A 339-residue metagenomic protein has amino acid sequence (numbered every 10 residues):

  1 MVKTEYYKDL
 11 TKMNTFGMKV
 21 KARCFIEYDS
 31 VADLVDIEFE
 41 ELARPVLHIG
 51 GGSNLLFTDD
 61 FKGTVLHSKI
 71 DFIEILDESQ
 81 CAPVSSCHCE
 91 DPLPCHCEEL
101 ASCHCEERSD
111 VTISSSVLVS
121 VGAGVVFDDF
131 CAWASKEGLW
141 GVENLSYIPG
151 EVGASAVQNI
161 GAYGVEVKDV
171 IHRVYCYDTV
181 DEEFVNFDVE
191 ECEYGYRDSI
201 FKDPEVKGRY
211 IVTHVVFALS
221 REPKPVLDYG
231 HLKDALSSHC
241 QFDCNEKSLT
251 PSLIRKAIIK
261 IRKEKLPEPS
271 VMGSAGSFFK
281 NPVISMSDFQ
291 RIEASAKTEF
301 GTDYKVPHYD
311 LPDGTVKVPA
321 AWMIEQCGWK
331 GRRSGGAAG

Functional and structural regions predicted by a protein language model:
V2-D91, E106, I113-V174, D178-V180: Anion-binding (especially nucleotide phosphate/pyrophosphate-binding) glycine-rich loop and adjoining beta-alpha core
E5-Y7, T11-M18, L55, F184-G339: Phosphate/pyrophosphate- and phosphate-bearing ligand-binding catalytic cores of soluble enzymes
Q80, H88, C95-H96, H104 (+1 more regions): Intrinsically disordered, low-complexity repeat/linker tracts enriched for polar/charged residues
V84, P92, L100, R108 (+1 more regions): Alpha-helical and His/Cys-centered functional microenvironments
E106-S116, H308-V316: Intrinsically disordered, low-complexity acidic Ser/Thr-rich regulatory segments
